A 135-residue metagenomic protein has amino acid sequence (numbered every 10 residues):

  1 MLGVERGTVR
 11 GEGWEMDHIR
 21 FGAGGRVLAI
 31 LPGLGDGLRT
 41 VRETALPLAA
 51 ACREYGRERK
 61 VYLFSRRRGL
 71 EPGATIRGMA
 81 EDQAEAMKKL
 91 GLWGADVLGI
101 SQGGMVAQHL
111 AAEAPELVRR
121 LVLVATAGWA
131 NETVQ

Functional and structural regions predicted by a protein language model:
M1-V9: A domain-start/cap signature at the N-terminus of enzymes
T8-L70: Conserved HGGG/HGGXW glycine-rich cap/lid loop of the alpha/beta-hydrolase fold
F64, I100, V124: The conserved SAM/SAH-binding core of class I Rossmann-like methyltransferase domains, concentrating on the hydrophobic
G73-I76: Active-site-proximal cap/loop segments of hydrolase catalytic domains
G78-D96: Conserved acidic catalytic loop of the alpha/beta-hydrolase fold
A95, G99-G104: Conserved alpha/beta-hydrolase "nucleophile elbow" surrounding the catalytic nucleophile
M105-Q108, A112, V118-Q135: Flexible "cap/lid" loop of the alpha/beta hydrolase fold
